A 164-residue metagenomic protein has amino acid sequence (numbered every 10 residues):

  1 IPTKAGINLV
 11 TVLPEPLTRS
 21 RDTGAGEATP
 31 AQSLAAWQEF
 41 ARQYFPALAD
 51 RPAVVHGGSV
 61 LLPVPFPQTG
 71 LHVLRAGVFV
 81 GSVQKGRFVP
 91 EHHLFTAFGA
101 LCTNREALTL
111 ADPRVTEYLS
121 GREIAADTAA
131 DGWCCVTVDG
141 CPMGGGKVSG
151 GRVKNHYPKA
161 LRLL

Functional and structural regions predicted by a protein language model:
T3-L164: Polybasic, low-complexity RNA-engagement segments
